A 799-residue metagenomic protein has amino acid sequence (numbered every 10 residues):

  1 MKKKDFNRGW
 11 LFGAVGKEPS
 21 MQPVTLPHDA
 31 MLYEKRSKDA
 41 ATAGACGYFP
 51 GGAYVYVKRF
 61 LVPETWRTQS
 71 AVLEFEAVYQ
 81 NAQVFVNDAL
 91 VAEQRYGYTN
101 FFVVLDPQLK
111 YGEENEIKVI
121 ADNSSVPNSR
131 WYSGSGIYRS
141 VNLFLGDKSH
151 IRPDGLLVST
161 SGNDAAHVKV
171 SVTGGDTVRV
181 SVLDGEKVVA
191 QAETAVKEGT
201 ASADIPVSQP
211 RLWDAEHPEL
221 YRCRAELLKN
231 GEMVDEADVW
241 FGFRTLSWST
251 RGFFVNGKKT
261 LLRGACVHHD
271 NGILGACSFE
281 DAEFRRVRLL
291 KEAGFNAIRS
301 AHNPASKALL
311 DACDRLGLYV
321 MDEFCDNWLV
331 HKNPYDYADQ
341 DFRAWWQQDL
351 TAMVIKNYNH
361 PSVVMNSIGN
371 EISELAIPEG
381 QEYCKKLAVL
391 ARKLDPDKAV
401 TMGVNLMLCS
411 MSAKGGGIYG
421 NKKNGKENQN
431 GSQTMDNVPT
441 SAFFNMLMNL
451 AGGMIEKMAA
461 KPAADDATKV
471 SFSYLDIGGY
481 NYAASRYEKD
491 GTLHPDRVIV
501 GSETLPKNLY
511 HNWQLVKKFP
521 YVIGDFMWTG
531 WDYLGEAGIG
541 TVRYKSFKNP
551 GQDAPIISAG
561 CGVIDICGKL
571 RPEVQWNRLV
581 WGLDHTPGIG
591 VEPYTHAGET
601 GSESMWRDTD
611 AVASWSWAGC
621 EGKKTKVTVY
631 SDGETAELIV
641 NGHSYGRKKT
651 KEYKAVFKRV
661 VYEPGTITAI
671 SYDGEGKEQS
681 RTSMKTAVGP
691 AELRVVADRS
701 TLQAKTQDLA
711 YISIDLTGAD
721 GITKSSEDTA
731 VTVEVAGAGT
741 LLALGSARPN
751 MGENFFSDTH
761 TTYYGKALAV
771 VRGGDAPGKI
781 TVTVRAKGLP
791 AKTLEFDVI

Functional and structural regions predicted by a protein language model:
K3-G16, C46, P50-R152, G175 (+6 more regions): Accessory beta-strand-rich segments of carbohydrate-active enzymes
K4-A53, V119-D154, R251, W345-W346 (+3 more regions): Core domains of carbohydrate- and sulfate-ester-processing enzymes
K4-N7, L11-V15, V78, N366 (+3 more regions): Substrate-binding clefts and catalytic carboxylate motifs of secreted carbohydrate-active enzymes
E34-V62, W66-N87, A92-R95, F144 (+6 more regions): Active-site-adjacent substrate/metal-binding segments within catalytic domains of carbohydrate-active enzymes
L105-P107, A203-L212, F657-Y662, S757-D775: Short, hydrophobic beta-strand segments
K110-G112, S171-S247, F657, E663-P664 (+2 more regions): Extended acidic/polar, glycine-enriched regions that form or flank non-catalytic beta-rich accessory modules
V178-R179, E216-L220, K624-K626, D632-E634 (+4 more regions): Short flexible loop/turn segments that cap and initiate beta-strands
